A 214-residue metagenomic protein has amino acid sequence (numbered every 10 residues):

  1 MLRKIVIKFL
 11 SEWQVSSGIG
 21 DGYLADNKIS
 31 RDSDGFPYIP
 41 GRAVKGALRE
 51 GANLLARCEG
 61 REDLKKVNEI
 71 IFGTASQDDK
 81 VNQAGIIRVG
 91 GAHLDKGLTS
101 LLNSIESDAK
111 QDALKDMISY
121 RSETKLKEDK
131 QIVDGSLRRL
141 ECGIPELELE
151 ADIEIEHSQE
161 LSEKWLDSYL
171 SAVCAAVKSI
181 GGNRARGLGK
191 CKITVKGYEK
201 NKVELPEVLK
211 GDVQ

Functional and structural regions predicted by a protein language model:
M1-E123, S136-Q214: RNA-binding basic/glycine-rich loop and surface signature characteristic of RAMP-family CRISPR effectors
K125, K130-I132: Intrinsically disordered, low-complexity linker/loop segments enriched in Gly/Pro and charged/polar residues
